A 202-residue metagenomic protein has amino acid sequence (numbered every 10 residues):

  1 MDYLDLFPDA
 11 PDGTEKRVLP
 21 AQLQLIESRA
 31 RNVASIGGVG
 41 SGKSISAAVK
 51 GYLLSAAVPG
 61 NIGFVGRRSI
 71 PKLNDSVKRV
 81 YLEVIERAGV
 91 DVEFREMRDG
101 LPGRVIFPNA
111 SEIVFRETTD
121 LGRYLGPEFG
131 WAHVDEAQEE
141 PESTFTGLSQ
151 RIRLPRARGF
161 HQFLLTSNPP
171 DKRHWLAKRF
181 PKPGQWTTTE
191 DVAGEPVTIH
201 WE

Functional and structural regions predicted by a protein language model:
M1-E202: Phosphate/NTP-binding elements of NTP-utilizing enzymes
